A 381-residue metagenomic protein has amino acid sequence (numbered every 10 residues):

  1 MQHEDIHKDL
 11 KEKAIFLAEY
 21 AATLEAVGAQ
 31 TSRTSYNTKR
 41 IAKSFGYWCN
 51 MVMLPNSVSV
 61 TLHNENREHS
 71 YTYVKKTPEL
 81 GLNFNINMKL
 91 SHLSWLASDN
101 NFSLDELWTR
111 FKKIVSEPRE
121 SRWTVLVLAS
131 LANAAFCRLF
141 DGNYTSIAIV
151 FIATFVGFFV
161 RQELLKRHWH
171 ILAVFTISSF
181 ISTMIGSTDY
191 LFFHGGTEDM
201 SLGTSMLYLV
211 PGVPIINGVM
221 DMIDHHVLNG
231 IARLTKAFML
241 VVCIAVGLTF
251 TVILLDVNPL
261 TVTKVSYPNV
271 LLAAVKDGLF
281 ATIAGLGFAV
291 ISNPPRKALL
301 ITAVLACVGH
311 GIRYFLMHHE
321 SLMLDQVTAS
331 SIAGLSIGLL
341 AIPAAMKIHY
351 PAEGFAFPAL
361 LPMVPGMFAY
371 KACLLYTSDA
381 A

Functional and structural regions predicted by a protein language model:
M1-E106: Soluble N-terminal domains of membrane-associated systems
R119-N217, I291, I301: Core alpha-helical transmembrane segments of integral membrane proteins
D141-I152, D199-V210, S266-L279, L324-L335: Structural signature of hydrophobic alpha-helical transmembrane segments
V150-K166, S179, A289-P294, A298-S321 (+1 more regions): Conserved mixed alpha/beta catalytic, RNA-binding, or beta-rich assembly cores of soluble enzyme, regulatory
G157-H168, I216-N229, A284-P294, A341-P351: C-terminal ends of transmembrane helices
T176-S187, A237-A245, A303-Y314, P358-K371: Small-residue-rich segments of transmembrane alpha-helices in multi-pass membrane proteins, especially helix faces
G186-G195, V246-V257, Y314-E320, F368-L375: Hydrophobic alpha-helical transmembrane segments in multi-pass integral membrane proteins
Y376-A381: Conserved small/polar residues in nucleotide/adenosyl-binding loops
